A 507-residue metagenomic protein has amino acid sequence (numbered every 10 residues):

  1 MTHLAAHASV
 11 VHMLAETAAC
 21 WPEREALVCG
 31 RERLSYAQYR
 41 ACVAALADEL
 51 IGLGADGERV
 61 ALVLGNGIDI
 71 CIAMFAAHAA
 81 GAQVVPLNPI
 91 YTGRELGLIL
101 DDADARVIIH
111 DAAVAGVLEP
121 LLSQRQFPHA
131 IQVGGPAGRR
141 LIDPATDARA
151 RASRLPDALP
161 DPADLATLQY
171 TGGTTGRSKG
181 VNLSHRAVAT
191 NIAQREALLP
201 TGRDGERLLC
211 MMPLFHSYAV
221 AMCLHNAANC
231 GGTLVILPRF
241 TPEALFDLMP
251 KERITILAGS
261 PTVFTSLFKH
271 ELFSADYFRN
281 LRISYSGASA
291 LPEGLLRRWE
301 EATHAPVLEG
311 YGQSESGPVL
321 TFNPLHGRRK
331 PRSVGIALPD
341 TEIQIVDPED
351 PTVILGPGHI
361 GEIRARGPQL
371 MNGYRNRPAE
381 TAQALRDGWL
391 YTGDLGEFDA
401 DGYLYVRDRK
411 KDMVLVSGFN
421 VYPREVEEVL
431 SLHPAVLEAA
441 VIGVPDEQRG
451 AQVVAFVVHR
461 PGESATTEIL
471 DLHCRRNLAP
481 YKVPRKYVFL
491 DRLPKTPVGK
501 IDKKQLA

Functional and structural regions predicted by a protein language model:
T2-A6, V10, A15, E23-G54 (+3 more regions): Conserved AMP-binding/adenylate-forming core of the ANL superfamily
H7-A8, P22-E23, R151-Y170, R177 (+1 more regions): Conserved pre-ATP/AMP-binding loop-to-beta segment of ANL
S35-A37, A166-T190: Conserved AMP-binding A3 loop
G52, A79-T146, P461-E463: Structural core segment of the AMP-binding/adenylate-forming
G65, H110-E119, M212, P238-F240 (+5 more regions): Adenylate-forming
I70, Y91, I108-H110, L257 (+6 more regions): AMP-binding/adenylate-forming catalytic core of the ANL superfamily
A189-R207, F215-I256, K269-H270: Conserved AMP-binding/adenylation subdomain of ANL enzymes
G232, S284, L291-L308, E315-L404 (+2 more regions): Conserved AMP-binding/adenylate-forming
